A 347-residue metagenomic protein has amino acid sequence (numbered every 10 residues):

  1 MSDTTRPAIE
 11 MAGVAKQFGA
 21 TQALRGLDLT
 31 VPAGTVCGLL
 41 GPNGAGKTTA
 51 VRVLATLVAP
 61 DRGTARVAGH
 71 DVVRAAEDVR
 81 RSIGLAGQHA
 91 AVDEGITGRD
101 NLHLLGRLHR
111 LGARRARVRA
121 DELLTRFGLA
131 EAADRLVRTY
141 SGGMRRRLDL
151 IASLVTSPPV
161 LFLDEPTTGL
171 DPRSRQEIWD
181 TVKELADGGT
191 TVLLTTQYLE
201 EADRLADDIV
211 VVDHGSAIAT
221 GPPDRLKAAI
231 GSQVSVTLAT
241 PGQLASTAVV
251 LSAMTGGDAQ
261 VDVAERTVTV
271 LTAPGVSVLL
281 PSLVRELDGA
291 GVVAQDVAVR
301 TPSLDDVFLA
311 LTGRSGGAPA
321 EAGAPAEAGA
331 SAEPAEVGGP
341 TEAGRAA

Functional and structural regions predicted by a protein language model:
D3, G275-A347: C-terminal coupling/interaction segments
R6-M11, K16-H214, I218-A219: ABC transporter nucleotide-binding domains
H70, A132, G142, A239 (+2 more regions): Structured loop/turn residues at secondary-structure junctions
H109, I230, V234, T255 (+3 more regions): Conserved NTP-handling cores and scaffolds of large molecular machines
W179-A273, A298, A322, A326-A328 (+1 more regions): ABC transporter nucleotide-binding domain
